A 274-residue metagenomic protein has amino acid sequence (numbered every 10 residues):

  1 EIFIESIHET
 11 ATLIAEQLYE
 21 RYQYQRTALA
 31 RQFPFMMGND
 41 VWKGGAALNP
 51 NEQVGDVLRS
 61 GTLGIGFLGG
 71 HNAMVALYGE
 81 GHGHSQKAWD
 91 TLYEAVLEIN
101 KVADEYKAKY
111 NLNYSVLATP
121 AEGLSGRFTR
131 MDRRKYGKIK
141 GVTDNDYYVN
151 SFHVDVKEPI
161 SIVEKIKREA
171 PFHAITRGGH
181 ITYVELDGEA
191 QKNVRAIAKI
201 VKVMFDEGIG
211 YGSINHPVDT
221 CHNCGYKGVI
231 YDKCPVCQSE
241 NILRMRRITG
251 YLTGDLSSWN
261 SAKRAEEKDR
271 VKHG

Functional and structural regions predicted by a protein language model:
E1-G274: Long, C-terminal-biased catalytic regions of enzyme "large/alpha" subunits
